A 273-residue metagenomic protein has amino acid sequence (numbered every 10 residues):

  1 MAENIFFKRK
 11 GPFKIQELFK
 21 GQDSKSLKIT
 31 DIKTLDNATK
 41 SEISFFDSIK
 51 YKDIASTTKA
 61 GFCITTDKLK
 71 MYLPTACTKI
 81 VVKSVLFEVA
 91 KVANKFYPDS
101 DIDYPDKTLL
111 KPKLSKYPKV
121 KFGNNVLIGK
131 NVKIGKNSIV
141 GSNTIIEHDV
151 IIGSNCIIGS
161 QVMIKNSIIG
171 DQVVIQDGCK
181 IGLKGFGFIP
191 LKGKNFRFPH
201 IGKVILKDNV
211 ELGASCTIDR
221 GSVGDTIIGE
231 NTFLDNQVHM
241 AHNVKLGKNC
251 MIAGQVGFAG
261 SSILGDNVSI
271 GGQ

Functional and structural regions predicted by a protein language model:
M1-K113, Q172, G178-C179, L183-R197 (+1 more regions): Terminal amphipathic alpha-helical/low-complexity segments used for targeting or macromolecular assembly
F45, L109-Q273: Structural signal for interior beta-strand "rungs" in well-ordered beta-sheet cores of soluble enzyme domains
